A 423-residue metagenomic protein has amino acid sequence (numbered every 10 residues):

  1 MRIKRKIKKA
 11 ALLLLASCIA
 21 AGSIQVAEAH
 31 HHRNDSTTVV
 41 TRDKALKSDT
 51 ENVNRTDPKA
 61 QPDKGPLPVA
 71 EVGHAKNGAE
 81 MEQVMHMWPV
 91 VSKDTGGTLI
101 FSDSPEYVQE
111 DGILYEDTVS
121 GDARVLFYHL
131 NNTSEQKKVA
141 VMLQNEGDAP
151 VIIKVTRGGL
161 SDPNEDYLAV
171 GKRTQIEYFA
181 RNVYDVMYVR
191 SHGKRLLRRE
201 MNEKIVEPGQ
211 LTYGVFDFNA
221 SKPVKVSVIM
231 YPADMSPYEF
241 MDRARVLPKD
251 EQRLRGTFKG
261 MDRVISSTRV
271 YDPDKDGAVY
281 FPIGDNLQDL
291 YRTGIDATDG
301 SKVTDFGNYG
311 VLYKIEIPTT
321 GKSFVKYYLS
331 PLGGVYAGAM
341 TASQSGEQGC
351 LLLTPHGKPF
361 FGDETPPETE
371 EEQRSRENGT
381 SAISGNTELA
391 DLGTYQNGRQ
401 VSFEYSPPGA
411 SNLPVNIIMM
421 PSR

Functional and structural regions predicted by a protein language model:
I3-L12: Bacterial N-terminal signal peptides that target proteins for export
L15-S23: Hydrophobic core
S23-R33: Sec-dependent signal peptide cleavage junction
T37-S92: N-terminal low-complexity, Pro/Thr/Ser-rich intrinsically disordered segments that act as propeptides or flexible
D49, V53, Q109-T156, S161 (+4 more regions): Long compositionally biased, domain-poor regions of proteins
P68-E116, E251-R292: A eukaryote-biased signal for short, well-structured alpha-helical docking elements
I153, S221-S267, N412-R423: Exposed low-complexity, polar/acidic, P/S/T/G-rich flexible segments that act as propeptides, protease-susceptible
Y167-Y184: Short beta-strand and strand-turn-strand segments in soluble, beta-rich domains
